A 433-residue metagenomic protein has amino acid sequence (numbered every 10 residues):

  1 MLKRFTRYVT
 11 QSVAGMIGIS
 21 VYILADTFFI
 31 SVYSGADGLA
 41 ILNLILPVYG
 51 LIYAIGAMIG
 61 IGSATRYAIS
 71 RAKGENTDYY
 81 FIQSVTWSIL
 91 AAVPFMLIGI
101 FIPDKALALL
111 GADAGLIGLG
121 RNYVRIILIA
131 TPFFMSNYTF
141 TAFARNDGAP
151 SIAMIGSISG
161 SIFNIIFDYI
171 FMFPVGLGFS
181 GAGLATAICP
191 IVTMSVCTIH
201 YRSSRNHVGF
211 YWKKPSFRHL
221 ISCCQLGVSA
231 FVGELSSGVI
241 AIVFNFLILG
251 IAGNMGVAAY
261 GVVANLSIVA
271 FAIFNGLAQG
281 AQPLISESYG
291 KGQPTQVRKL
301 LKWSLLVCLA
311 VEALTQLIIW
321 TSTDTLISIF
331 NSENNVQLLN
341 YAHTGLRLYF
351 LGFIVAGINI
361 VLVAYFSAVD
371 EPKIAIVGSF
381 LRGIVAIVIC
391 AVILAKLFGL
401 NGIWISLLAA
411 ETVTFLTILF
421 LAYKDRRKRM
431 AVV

Functional and structural regions predicted by a protein language model:
M1-S34, P47-G62, R66, I89-M96 (+4 more regions): N-terminal transmembrane alpha-helices
M1-V13, Y67-A130, L177-V228, I285-G352 (+1 more regions): Short alpha-helical transmembrane segments in multi-pass integral membrane proteins
R7-D26, I126, N137, G160 (+5 more regions): Transmembrane helical elements of multi-pass membrane transporters/channels
V21-A40, L107-A114, I170-L177, G238-N265 (+4 more regions): Helix-terminus/linker motif at the lipid-water interface of multi-pass membrane proteins
T27, G99, A142, D168 (+8 more regions): Structural signal for membrane-spanning alpha-helices in multi-pass inner-membrane proteins, emphasizing helix cores
I30-G50, A114-L119, F179-S180, H219-L226 (+5 more regions): Interfacial/gating helices of multi-pass transporter permease domains
L39-L97, F134-N146, P150-I152, A259-L317 (+2 more regions): Small-residue-rich hydrophobic transmembrane alpha-helices
G60, I126-R145, A153-N164, A182-C197 (+5 more regions): Short runs within selected transmembrane alpha-helices of multi-pass transporters and secretion channels
